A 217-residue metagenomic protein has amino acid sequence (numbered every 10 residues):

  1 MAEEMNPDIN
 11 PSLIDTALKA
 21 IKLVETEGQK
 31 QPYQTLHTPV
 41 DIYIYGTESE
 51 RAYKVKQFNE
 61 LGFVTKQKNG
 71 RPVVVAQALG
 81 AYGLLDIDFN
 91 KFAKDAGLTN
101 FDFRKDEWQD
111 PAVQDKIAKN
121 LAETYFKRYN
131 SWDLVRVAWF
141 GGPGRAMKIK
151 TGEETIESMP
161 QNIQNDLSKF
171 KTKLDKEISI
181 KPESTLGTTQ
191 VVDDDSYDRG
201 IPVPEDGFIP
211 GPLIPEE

Functional and structural regions predicted by a protein language model:
M1-A78, D86-V113, N120, T124-E217: Non-catalytic cell-wall polysaccharide-engagement segments
